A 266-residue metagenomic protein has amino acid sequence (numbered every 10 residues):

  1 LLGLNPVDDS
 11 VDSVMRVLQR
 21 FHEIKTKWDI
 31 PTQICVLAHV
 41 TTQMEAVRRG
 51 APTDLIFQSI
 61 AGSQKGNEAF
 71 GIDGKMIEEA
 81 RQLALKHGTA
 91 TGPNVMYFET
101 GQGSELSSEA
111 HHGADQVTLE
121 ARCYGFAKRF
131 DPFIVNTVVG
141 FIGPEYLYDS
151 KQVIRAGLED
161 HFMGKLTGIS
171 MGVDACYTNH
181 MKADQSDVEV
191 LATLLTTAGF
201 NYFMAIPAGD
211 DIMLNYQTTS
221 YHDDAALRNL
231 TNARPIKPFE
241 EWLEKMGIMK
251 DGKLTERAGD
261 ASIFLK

Functional and structural regions predicted by a protein language model:
L1-A38, M181-V190, N201, G247: Metallocofactor- and cofactor-centric catalytic cores in central/energy metabolism, strongly enriched
D12, K75, S186, H222-A225 (+1 more regions): Generic alpha-helical secondary structure signal
V14-L18, D54, I212-L230: Short basic, glycine-rich beta-strand/loop surfaces that mediate nucleic-acid
H22-I34, T197-A208, L227-E240: Short, basic, helix/turn surface patches
K25-D29, H39-L194, A198-P207, D211-Y216: Catalytic alpha/beta core domains of metabolic enzymes, predominantly
L85, T89, H111, S150 (+1 more regions): Extended, intrinsically disordered, low-complexity segments
